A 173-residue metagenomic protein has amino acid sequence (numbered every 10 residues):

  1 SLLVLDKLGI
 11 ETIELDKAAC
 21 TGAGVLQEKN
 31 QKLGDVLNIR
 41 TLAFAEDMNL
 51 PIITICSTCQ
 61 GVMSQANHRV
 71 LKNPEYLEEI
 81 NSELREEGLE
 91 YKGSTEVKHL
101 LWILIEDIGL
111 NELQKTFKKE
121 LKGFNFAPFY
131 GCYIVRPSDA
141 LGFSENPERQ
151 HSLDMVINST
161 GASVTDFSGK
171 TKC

Functional and structural regions predicted by a protein language model:
S1-C173: Iron-sulfur cluster-binding electron-transfer modules in prokaryotic oxidoreductases
